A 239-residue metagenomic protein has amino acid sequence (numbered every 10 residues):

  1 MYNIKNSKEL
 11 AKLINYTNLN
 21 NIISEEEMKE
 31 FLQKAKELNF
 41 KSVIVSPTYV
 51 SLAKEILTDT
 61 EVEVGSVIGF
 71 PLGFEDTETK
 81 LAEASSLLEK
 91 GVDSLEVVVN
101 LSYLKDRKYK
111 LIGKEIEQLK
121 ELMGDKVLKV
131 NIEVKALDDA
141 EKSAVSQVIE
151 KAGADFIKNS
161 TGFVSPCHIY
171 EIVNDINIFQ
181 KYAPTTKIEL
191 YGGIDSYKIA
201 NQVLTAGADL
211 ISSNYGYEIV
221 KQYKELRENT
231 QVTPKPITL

Functional and structural regions predicted by a protein language model:
M1-E89, A144, V148: Conserved N-terminal beta1-alpha1 strand-loop-helix module at the mouth
L10-N18, V43-V45, E63-G69, D93-V97 (+5 more regions): Hydrophobic faces of well-ordered beta-strands that scaffold small-molecule active sites in alpha/beta enzyme cores
M28, L32, V50-S51, A84-S85 (+6 more regions): Generic structural signal for well-ordered alpha-helices, preferentially at hydrophobic/aromatic core positions
L32, K36-L52, F70, L95-G113 (+1 more regions): Glycine-rich, proline-tolerant flexible connector loops at the mouths of alpha/beta enzymes
K54, E75-S86, L137-V148, N174-N177 (+2 more regions): Catalytic cores of alpha/beta
K54-T58, G113-G124, N177-P184, R227: Surface-exposed amphipathic alpha-helices with a cationic face
S66-P71, E89-L104, K151-H168, G193-D195 (+1 more regions): Glycine-rich phosphate-binding active-site loops on the catalytic face of alpha/beta enzymes
A84, L88, S94-V164, T238: Conserved anion-binding
